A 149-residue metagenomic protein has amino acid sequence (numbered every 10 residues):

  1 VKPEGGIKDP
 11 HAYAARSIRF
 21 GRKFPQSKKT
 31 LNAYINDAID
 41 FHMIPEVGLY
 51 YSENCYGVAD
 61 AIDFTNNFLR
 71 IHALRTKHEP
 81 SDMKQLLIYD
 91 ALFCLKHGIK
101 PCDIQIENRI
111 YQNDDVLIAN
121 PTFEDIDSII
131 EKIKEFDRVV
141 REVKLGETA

Functional and structural regions predicted by a protein language model:
V1-V58: Metal-dependent nuclease catalytic cores that hydrolyze phosphodiester bonds in DNA/RNA, characterized by
A12-A15, A33, A38, A59-A61 (+4 more regions): A sequence-composition feature that detects small, non-aromatic residues
S17, Y34-A38, F93-H97, D137-V140: Hydrophobic, Leu/Ile/Phe/Ala-enriched alpha-helical segments that form helix-helix packing faces
M43-R138: Mg2+/Mn2+-dependent nuclease catalytic core
R138-A149: Accessory terminal regions of nucleic-acid processing enzymes
